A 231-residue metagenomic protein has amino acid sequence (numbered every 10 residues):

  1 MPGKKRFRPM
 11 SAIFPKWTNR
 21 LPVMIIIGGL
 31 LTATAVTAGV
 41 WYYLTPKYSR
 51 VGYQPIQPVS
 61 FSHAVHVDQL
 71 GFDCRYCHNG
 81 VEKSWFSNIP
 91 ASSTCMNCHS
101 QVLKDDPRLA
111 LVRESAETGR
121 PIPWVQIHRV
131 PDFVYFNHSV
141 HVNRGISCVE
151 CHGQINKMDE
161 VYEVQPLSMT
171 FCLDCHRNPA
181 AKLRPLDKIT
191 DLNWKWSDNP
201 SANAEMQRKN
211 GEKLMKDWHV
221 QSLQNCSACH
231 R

Functional and structural regions predicted by a protein language model:
M1-T18: N-terminal Lys/Arg-rich, disordered targeting/topogenic segments
W17-P22, P46-R50: A detector for short, charged/polar N-terminal pre-domain segments
V23-W41: Hydrophobic membrane-insertion alpha-helices, especially the h-region of bacterial N-terminal signal peptides
T37-P55: Aromatic-capped interface at the extracytoplasmic side of an N-terminal signal-anchor transmembrane helix
T45, P55-R108, N137-R231: Sequence context surrounding c-type heme c attachment/ligation sites in exported
P46-R50, P123-I127, E150: Short, charged, low-hydrophobicity "junction" segments
A110-V130: Carboxylate-rich helix-loop segments that flank metal/cofactor sites and access channels in metalloenzymes
W124-V142: Short, solvent-exposed interaction modules
